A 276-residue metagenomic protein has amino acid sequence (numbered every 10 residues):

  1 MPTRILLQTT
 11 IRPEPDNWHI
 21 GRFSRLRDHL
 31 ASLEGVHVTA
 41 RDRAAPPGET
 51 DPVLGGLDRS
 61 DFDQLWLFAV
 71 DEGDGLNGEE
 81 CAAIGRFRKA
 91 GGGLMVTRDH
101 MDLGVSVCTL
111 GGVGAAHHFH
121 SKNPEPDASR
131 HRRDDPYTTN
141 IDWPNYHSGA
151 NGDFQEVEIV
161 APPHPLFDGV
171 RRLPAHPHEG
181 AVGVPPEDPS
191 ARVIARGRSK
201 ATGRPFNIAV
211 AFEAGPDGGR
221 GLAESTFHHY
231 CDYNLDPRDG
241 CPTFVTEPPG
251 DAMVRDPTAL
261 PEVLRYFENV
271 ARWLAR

Functional and structural regions predicted by a protein language model:
M1-S24, H29-S32, D61-W66, G104 (+3 more regions): Extracellular ligand-binding/catalytic regions of CAZymes and related secreted enzymes and adhesion modules
T3-G112: Helical hinge/lid and interdomain linker segments adjacent to catalytic or ligand-binding clefts that mediate domain
Q8, D74-G169: A glycine-rich, often tryptophan-bearing local segment used as a flexible ligand/cofactor-contacting loop or short
E14, E34, E49, E72 (+9 more regions): Glutamate identity and glutamate-enriched acidic tracts
D16, D28, D42, D51 (+14 more regions): Acidic-enriched, low-complexity/disordered segments with a strong bias for Aspartate over Glutamate
G21, R25, V38-D42, Q64 (+9 more regions): Intrinsically disordered, low-complexity regions enriched in small/polar residues
P46-L54, L110-S129, R133-D135, A175-A181 (+1 more regions): Surface-exposed intrinsically disordered loops and tails
E125-S225: Catalytic beta-strand/loop cores that center a nucleophilic Ser/Cys/Thr and support acyl-enzyme chemistry
